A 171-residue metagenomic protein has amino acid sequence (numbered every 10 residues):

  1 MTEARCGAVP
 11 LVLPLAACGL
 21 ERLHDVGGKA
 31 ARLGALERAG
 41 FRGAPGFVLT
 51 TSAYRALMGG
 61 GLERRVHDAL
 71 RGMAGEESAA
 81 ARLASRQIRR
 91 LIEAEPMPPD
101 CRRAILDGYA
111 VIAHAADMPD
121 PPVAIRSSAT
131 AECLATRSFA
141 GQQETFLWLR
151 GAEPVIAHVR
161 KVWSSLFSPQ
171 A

Functional and structural regions predicted by a protein language model:
M1-A171: N-terminal beta-alpha lobe that positions the nucleotide/phosphoryl donor in ATP/NTP-coupled carboxylate activation
